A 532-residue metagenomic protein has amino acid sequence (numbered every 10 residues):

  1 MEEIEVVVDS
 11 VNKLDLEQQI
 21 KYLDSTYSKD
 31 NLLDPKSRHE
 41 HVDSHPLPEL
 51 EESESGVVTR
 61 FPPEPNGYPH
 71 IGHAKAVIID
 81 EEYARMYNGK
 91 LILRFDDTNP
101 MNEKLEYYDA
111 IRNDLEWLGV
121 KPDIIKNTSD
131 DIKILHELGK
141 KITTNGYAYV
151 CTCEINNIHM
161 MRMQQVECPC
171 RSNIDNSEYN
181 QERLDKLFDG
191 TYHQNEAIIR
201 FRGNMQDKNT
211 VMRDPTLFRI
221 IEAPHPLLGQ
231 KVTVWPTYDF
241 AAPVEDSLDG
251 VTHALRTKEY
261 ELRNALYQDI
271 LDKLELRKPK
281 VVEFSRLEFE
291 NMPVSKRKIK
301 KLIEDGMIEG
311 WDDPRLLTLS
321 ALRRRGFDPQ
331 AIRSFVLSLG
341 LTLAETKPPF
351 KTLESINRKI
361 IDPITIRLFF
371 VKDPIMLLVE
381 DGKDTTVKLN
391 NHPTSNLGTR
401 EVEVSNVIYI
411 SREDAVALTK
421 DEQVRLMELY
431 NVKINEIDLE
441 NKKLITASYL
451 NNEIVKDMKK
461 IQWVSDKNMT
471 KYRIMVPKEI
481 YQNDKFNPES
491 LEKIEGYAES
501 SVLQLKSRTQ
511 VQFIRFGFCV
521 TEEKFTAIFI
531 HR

Functional and structural regions predicted by a protein language model:
M1-F240, K278-R286: NTP-dependent nucleotidyl-transfer catalytic core
E54, D384-I437, L444-R532: C-terminal accessory/binding modules appended to enzymatic or scaffolding proteins
V58-G67, I92-T98, S247-L255, D313-L319 (+1 more regions): Glycine- and acidic
D80, I111, I142, D246 (+3 more regions): Residue-level signal for inorganic ion chemistry
D97, K141, N145-I299, M307-E309 (+4 more regions): Active-site cores that bind ATP or allylic diphosphates and position pyrophosphate for catalysis
L105, T346-P349: Extended, well-ordered alpha-helical scaffold/bundle regions in very large, multi-domain proteins
L255, E259, A321-K347: A conserved active-site cap/scaffold subdomain adjacent to cofactor or substrate pockets
P348-I360: Short secondary-structure subsegments characteristic of cysteine-rich extracellular domains
